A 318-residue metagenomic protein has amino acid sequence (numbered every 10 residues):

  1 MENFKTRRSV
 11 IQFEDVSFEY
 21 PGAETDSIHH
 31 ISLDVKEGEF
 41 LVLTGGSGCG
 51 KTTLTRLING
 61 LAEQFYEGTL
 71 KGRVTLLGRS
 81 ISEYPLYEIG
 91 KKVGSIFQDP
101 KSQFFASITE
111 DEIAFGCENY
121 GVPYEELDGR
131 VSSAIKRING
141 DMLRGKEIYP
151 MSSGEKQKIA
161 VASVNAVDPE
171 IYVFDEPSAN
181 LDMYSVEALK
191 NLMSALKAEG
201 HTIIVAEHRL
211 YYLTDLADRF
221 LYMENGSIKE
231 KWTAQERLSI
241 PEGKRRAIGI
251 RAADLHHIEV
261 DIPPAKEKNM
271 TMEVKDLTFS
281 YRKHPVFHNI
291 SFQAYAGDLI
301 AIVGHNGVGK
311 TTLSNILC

Functional and structural regions predicted by a protein language model:
T44-G46, V303-H305: The feature captures the beta-strand-to-loop junction immediately N-terminal to the Walker
E67-R79: Conserved ABC transporter NBD signature motif
E125-L143: Conserved ABC ATPase "signature" region
E147-M151, E155: Conserved ABC ATPase signature
V161-A162: Hydrophobic anchor residue at the start of the ABC signature
Y172-D175: Catalytic Walker B motif of ABC-type/P-loop ATPase nucleotide-binding domains
E207-H208: H-loop/switch region of ABC-family ATPase nucleotide-binding domains
